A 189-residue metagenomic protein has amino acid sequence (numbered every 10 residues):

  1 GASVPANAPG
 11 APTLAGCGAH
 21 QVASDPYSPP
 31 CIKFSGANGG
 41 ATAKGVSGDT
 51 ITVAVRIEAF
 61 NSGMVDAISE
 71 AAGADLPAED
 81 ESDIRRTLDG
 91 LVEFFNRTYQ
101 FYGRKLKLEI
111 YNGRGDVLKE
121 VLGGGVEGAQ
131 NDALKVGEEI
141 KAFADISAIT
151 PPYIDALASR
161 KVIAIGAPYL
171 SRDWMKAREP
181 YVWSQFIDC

Functional and structural regions predicted by a protein language model:
G1-V46: Long, contiguous juxta-domain segments that are non-catalytic but functionally important
P12, E139-C189: Extracytoplasmic ligand/sensor domains, especially the bilobed periplasmic-binding protein
K33-T52, V65-G73, Q100-K105: Immediate post-signal peptide segment of exported/extracytoplasmic ligand-binding proteins
V46, P77-L88, V126-Q130, S147-P151 (+1 more regions): Solvent-exposed, acidic/flexible segments
R56-A59, T87-T98, K135-E139, A148 (+2 more regions): Structured segments of extracytoplasmic/periplasmic soluble domains in secreted or envelope-associated proteins
F60-L108: Signal peptide-proximal N-terminal region of secreted/periplasmic/extracellular or secretory-lumen proteins
Y102-V121: Acidic helix-start/capping segments at beta-turn-to-alpha-helix junctions
L118-F143: Short, well-structured alpha-helical segments in soluble
